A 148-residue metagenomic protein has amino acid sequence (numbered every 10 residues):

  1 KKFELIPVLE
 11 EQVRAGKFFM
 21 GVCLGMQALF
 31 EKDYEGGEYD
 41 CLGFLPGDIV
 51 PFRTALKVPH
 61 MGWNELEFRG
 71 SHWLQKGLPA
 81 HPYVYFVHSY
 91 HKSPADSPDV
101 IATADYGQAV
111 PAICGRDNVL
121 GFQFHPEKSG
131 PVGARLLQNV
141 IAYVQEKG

Functional and structural regions predicted by a protein language model:
K1-W63: Cysteine-nucleophile active-site neighborhood
E10-R14, D48-G148: Amide-donor transfer/coupling interface in amidating biosynthetic enzymes
